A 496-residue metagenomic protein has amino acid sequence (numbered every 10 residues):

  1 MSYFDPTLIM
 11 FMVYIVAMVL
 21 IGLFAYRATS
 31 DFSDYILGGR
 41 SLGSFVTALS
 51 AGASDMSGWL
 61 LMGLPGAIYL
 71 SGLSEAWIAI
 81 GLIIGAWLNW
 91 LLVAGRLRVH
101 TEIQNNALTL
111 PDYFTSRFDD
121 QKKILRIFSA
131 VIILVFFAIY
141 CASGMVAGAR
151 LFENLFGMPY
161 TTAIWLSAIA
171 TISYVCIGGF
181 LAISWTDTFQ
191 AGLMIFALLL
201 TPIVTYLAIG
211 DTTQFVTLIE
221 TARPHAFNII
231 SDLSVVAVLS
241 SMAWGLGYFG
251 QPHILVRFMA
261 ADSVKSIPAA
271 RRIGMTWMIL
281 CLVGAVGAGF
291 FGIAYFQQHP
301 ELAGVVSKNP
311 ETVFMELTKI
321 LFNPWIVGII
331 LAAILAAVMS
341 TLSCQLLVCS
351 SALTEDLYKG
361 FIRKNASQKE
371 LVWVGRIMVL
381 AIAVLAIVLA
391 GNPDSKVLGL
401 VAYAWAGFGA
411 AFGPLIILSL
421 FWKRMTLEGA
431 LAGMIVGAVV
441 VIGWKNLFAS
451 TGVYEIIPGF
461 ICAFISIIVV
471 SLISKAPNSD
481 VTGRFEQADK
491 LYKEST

Functional and structural regions predicted by a protein language model:
M1-T496: Membrane-embedded helix-loop-helix hairpins and adjacent transmembrane boundary segments in multi-pass transporters
